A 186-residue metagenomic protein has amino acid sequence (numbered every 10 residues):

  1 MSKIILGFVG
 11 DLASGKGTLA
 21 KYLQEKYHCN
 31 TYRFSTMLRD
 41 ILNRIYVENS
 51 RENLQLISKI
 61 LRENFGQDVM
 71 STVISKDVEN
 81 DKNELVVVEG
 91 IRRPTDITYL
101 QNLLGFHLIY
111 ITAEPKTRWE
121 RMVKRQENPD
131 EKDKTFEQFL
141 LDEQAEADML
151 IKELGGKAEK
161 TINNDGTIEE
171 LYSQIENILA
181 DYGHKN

Functional and structural regions predicted by a protein language model:
D11-S14: ATP-binding Walker
G17: Walker A/P-loop
C29-V87, I91-T98, E137-L141: ATP-dependent small-molecule kinase phosphotransfer cores that center on conserved nucleotide phosphate-binding segments
T31, L108, K160-N163: Short, well-ordered beta-strand core segments
D68-V69, E127-Q174, D181: Small-molecule kinase domains that catalyze NTP-dependent phosphoryl transfer to phosphate-bearing small molecules
E89-G90, L100-R125: Conserved phosphate-donor/acceptor-positioning beta-strand/loop module used by diverse small-molecule
